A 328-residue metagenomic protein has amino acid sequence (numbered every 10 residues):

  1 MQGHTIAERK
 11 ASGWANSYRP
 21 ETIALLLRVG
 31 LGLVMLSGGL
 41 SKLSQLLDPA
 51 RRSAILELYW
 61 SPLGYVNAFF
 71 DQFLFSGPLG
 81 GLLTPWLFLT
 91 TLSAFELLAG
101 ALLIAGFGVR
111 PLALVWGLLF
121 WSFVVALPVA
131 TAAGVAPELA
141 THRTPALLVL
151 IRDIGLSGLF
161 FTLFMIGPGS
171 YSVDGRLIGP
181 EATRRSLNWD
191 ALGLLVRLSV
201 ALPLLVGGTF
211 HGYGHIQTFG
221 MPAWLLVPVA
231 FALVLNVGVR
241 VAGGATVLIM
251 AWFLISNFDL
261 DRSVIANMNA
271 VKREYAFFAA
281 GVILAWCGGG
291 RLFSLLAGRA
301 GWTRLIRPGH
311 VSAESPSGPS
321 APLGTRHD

Functional and structural regions predicted by a protein language model:
M1-L98, A105-P228, L235-D328: Extended, low-polarity transmembrane helix blocks
